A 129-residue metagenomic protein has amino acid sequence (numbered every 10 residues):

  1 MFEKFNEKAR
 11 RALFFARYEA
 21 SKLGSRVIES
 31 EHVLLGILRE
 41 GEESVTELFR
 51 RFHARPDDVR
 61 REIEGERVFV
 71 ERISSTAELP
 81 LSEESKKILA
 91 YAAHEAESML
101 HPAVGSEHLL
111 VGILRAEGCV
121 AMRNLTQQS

Functional and structural regions predicted by a protein language model:
M1-S129: Histone-fold recognition with a strong bias for associated Lys/Arg-rich disordered tails
